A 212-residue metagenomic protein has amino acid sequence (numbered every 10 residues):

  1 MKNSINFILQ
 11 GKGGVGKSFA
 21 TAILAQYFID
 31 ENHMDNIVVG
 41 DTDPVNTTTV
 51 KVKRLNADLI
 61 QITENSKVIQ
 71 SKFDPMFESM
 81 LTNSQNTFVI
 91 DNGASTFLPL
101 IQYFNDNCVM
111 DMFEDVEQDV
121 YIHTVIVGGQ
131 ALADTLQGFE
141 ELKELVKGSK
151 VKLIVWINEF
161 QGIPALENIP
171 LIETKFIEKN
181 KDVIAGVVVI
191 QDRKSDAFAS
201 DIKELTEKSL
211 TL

Functional and structural regions predicted by a protein language model:
K2-I5, H33-F97: Nucleotide-state-sensitive switch-loop elements of NTP-binding domains
F7-I8, L24, V39-T42, Y121-I126 (+1 more regions): Extended hydrophobic secondary-structure segments that form protein cores and membrane-embedded regions
I8-L24: Glycine-rich phosphate-binding P-loop
F19-V39: A conserved segment at the C-terminal end of the G1
Q26-Y27, E31, S79, E141-L145: A generic secondary-structure signal
T96-D192, D196-S200: Conserved catalytic-core segment of NTP-binding enzymes
A199-L210: Preference for solvent-exposed, low-hydrophobicity sequence contexts
